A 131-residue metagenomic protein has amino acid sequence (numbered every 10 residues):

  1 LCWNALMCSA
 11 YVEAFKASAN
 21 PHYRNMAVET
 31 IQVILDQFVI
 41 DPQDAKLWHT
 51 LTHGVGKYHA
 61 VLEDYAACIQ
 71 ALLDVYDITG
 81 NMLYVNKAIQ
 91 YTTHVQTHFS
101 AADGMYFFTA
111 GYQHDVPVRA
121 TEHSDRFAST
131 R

Functional and structural regions predicted by a protein language model:
L1-R131: Glycan-recognition and catalytic cores of secretory/periplasmic carbohydrate-active enzymes
